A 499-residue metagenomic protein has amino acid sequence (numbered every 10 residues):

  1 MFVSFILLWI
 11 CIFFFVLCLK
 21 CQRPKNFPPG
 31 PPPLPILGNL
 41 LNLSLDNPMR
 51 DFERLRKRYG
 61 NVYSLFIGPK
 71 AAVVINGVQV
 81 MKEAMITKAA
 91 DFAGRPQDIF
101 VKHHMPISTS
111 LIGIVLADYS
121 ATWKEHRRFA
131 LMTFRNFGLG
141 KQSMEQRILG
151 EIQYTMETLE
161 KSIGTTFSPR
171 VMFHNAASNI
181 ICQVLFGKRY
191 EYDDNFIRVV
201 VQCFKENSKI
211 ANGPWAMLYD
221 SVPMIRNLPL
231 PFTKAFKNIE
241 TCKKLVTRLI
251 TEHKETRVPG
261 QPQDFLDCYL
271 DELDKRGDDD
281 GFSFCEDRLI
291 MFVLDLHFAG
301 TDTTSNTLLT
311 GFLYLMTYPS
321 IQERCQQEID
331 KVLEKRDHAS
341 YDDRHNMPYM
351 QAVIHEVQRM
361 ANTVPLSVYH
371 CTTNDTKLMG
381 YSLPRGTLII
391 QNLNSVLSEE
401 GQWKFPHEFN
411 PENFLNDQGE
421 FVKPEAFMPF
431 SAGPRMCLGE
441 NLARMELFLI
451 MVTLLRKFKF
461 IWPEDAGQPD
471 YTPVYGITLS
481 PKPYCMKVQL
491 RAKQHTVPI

Functional and structural regions predicted by a protein language model:
M1-R23: Terminal signal-anchor or tail-anchor transmembrane helices that tether membrane-associated enzymes to cellular
P24-L43, R50-M144, S168, F173-Q183 (+2 more regions): Cytochrome P450 substrate-recognition site 1
F27-G30, V74-A84, D91-A93, G187-Y192 (+4 more regions): Classical protein tyrosine phosphatase
L40-G60, K244, H338-G380, T387 (+2 more regions): Conserved cytochrome P450 K-helix E-x-x-R motif and the immediately C-terminal K′/meander segment
R95-P106, A121, K141-L308: Cytochrome P450 heme-thiolate monooxygenase catalytic core
P319-I321, E440-T478: Cytochrome P450 heme-binding "Cys pocket" and the immediately downstream C-terminal segment
M379, D417-L447, T472-V474: Cytochrome P450 heme-thiolate "Cys pocket" and heme-binding signature region
Q391-G419: Conserved cytochrome P450 K-helix/beta-meander segment immediately N-terminal to the heme-binding cysteine loop
